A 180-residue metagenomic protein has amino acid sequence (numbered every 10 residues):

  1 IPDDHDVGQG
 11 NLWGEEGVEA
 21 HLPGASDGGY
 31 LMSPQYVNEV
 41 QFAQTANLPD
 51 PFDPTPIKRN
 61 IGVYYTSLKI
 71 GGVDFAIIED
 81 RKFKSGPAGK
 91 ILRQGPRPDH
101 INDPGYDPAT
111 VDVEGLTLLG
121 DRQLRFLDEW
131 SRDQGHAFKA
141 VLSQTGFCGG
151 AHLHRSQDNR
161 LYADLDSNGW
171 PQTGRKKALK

Functional and structural regions predicted by a protein language model:
I1-K180: Metal-dependent phosphoester/phosphodiester hydrolase catalytic core
